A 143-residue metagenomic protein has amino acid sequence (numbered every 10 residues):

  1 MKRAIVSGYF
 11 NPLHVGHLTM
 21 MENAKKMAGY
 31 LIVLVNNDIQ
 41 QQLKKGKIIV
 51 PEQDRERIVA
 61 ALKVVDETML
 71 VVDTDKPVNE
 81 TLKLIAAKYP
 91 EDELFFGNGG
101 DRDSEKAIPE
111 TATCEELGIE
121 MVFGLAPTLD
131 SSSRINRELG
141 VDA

Functional and structural regions predicted by a protein language model:
M1-A143: Nucleotidyltransferase catalytic core that binds NTPs
